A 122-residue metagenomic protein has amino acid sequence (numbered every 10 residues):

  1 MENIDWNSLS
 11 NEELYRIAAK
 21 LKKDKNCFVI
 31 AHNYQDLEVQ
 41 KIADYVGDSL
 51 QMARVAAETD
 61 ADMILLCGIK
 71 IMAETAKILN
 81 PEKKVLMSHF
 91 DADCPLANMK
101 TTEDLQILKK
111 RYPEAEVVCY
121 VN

Functional and structural regions predicted by a protein language model:
M1-N122: Active-site loop-to-helix "anion-binding N-cap" substructures in soluble metabolic enzymes
